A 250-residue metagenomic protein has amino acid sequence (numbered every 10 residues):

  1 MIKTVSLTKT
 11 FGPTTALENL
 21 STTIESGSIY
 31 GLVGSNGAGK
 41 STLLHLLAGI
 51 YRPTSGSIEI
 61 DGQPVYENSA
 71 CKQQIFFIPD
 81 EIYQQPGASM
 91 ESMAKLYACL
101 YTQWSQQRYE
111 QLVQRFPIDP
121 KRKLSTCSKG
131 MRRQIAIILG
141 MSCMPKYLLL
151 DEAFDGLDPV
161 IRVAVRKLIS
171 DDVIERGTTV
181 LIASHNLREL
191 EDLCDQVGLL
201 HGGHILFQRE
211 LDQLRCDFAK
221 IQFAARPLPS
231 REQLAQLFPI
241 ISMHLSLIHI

Functional and structural regions predicted by a protein language model:
Y30-S35: The feature captures the beta-strand-to-loop junction immediately N-terminal to the Walker
A48: Helix-to-loop junction immediately C-terminal to a conserved catalytic motif
G56-C71: Conserved ABC transporter NBD signature motif
P79-I135: ABC-family P-loop ATPase nucleotide-binding domains
L148-E152: Catalytic Walker B motif of ABC-type/P-loop ATPase nucleotide-binding domains
A164-I248: ABC transporter nucleotide-binding domain
